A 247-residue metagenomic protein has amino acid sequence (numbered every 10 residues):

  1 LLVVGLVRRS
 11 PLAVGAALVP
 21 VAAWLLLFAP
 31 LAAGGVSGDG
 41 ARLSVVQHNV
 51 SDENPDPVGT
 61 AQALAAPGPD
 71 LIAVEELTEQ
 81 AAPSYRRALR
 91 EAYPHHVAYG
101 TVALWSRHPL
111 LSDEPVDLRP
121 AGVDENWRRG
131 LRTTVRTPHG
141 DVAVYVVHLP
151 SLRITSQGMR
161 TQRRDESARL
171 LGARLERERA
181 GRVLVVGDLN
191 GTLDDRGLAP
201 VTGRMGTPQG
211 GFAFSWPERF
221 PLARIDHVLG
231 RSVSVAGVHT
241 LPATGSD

Functional and structural regions predicted by a protein language model:
L1-R86: N-terminal, active-site-proximal structural segment of metallo-dependent hydrolase catalytic domains
L1-V4, T134, R177-E178, G191-D247: Metal-dependent phosphoester-hydrolase catalytic domains
G15-A16, L26-A33, L71-S151, L241-P242: Structured beta-strand-rich core segments of catalytic domains in phosphoester-bond hydrolases
G35, R42-P55, D117, A121-E125 (+1 more regions): Acidic/histidine-rich helix-loop elements that form or flank divalent-metal/phosphate-binding sites at the catalytic
A41-S44, T101-A103, R129-L131, G140 (+2 more regions): Envelope-exposed proteins and targeting segments
L43-V50, T60-A82, T133, V144-V147 (+2 more regions): Active-site beta-strand/loop signature of hydrolases that rely on acidic residues for catalysis
S84-Y85, T155-R160, D195-L198: Short, well-ordered secondary-structure micro-motifs
